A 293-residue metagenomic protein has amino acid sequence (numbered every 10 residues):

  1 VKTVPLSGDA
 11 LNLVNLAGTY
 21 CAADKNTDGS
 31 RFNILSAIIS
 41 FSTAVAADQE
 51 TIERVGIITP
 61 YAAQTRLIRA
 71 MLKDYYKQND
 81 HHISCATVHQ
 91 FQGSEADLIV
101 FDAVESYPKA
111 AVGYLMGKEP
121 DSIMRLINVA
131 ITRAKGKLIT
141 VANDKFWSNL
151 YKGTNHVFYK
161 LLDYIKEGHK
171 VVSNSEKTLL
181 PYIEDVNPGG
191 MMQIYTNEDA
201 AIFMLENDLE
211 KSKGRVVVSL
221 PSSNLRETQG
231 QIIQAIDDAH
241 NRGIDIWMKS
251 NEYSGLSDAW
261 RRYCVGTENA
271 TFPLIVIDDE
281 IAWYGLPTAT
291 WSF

Functional and structural regions predicted by a protein language model:
K2-K73: Conserved helicase/translocase motor-coupling segment
G8-L11, H81, E95-L98, A134-K137 (+4 more regions): Short glycine-/polar-rich loops that comprise or flank the Walker A/P-loop and associated switch/sensor motifs
L13, I58, V100-D102, I131 (+4 more regions): Structural motif
I57-T59, V141-A142, I244-N251: Short internal beta-strands
T59-A63, C85-F91, S250-N251: Conserved helicase motor
L72-S106: Conserved motor-coupling elements within RecA-like helicase/translocase cores
P108-N207: Helicase C-terminal subdomain and adjacent C-terminal extension
L179-F293: PLD/PLD-like phosphodiesterase catalytic module centered on the HKD motif
